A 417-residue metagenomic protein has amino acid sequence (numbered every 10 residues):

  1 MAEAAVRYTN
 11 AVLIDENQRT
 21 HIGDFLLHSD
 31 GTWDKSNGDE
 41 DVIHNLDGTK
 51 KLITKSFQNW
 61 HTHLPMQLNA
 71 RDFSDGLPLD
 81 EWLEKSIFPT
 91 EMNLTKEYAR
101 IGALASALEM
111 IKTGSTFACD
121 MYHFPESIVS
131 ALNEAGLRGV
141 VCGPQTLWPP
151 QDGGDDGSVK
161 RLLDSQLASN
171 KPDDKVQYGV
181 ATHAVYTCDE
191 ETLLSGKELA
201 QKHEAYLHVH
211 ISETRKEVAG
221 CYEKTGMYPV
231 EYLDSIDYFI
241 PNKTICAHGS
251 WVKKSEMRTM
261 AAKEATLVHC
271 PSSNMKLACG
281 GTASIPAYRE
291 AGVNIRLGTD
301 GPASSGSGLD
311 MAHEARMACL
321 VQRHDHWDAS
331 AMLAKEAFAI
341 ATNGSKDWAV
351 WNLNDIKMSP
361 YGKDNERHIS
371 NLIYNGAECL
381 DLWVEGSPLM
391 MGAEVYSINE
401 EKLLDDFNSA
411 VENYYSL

Functional and structural regions predicted by a protein language model:
M1-D41, K51-T54: N-terminal metal-binding scaffold of metallo-dependent hydrolase/deaminase domains
A11-I14, A103-M110, T266, N274-C279 (+2 more regions): C-terminal helical cap
S56-Q67, Y206-R215: Histidine-centered catalytic micro-motifs
L68-R100, V140-D156, R215-P241, K263-T266 (+2 more regions): Active-site gating loops and adjacent loop-to-helix segments of metal-dependent hydrolytic enzymes
A70-G136, K160-P172, N408-S416: Alpha-helical scaffold segments that flank or form the walls of functional sites
S127-W251: Metal-coordinating catalytic core of metallo-dependent amide/deamination hydrolases
E231, S235-P241, I285-K357, I373: His/Asp/Glu-enriched, well-ordered alpha-helical/loop segment that forms or immediately abuts the divalent-metal
D347-L404, N408: C-terminal cap of metal-dependent C-N hydrolases
